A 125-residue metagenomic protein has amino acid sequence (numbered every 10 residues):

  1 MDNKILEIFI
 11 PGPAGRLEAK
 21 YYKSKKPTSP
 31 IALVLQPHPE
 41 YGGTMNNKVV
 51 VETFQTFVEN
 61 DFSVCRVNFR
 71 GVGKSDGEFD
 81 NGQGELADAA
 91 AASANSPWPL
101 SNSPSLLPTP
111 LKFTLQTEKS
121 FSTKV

Functional and structural regions predicted by a protein language model:
M1-I8: A domain-start/cap signature at the N-terminus of enzymes
I10, R16-P99: Serine-hydrolase catalytic machinery in alpha/beta-hydrolase-like enzymes
A87-V125: Primarily recognizes the serine-hydrolase "nucleophile elbow" in alpha/beta-hydrolase and SGNH/GDSL folds
